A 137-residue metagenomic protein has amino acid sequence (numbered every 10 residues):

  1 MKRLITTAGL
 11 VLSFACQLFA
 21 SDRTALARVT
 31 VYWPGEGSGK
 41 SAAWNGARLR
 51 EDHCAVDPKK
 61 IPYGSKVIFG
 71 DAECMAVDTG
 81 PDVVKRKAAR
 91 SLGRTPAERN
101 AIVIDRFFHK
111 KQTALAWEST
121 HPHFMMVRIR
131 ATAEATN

Functional and structural regions predicted by a protein language model:
M1-L4: Positively charged n-region of N-terminal signal peptides that target proteins for export
T7-A15: Bacterial N-terminal signal peptides
F19-N137: Solvent-exposed, well-ordered loop and adjacent helix/strand elements within mature globular domains that form
